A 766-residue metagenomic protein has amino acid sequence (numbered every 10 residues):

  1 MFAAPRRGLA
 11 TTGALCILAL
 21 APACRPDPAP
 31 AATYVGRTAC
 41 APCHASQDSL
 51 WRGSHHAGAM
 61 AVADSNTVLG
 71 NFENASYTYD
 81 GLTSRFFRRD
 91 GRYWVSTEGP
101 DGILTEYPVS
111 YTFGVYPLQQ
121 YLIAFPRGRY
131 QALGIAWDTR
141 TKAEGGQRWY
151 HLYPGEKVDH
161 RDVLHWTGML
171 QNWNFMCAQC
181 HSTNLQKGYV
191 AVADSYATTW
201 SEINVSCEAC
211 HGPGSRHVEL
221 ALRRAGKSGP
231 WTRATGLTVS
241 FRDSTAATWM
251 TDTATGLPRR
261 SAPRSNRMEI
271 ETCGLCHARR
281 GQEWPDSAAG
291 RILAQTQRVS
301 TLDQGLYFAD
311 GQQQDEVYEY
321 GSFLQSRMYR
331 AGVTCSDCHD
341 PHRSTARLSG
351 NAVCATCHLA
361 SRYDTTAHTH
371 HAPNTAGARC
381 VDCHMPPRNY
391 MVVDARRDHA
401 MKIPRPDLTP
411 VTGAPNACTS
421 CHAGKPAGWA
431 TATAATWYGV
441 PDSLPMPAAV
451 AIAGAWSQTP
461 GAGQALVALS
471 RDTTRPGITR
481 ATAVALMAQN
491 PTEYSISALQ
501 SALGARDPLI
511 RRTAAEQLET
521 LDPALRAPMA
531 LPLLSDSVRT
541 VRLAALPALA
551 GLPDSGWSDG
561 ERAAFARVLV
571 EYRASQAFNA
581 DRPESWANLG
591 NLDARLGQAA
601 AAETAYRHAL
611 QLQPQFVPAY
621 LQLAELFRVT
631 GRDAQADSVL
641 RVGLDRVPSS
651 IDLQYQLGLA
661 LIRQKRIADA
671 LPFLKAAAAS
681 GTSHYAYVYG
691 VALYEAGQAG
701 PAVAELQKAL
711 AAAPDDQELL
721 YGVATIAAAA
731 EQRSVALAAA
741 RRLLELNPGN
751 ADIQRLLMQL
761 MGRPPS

Functional and structural regions predicted by a protein language model:
P26-A31, T38, S46-G114, L118-P126 (+6 more regions): Primarily the internal scaffold of c-type cytochrome electron-transfer domains, especially repeated/multiheme c-type
P460-S470, T492-G504, P523-L533, G556-R573 (+1 more regions): Amphipathic alpha-helical scaffolding segments comprising HEAT/armadillo-like alpha-solenoid repeats
T520, G551, R595, V629-T630 (+4 more regions): Register position in tetratricopeptide repeats
S585, A619, L653, Y685-Y687 (+2 more regions): TPR alpha-solenoid repeat register
